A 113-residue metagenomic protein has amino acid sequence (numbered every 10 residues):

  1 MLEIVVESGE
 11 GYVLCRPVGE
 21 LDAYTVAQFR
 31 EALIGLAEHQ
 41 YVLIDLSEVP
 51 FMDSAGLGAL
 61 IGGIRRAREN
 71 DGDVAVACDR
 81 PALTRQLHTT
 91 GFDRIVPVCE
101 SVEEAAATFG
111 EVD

Functional and structural regions predicted by a protein language model:
M1-E3, G11, D71, I95-V96: A generic structural signal for alpha->beta connector loops
L2-E31: STAS-typified acidic loop motif
V5-E7, A77, C99: General small-molecule cofactor/ligand-binding pocket signal
G9-E10, S47, E103: Conserved catalytic submotifs in the C-terminal HATPase_c
R16, G62, R66, E104-A107: Residues within well-formed alpha-helices
A23-V96: Amphipathic alpha-helical interaction surfaces in cytosolic regulatory modules
E100-D113: A charged, well-structured terminal subsegment
